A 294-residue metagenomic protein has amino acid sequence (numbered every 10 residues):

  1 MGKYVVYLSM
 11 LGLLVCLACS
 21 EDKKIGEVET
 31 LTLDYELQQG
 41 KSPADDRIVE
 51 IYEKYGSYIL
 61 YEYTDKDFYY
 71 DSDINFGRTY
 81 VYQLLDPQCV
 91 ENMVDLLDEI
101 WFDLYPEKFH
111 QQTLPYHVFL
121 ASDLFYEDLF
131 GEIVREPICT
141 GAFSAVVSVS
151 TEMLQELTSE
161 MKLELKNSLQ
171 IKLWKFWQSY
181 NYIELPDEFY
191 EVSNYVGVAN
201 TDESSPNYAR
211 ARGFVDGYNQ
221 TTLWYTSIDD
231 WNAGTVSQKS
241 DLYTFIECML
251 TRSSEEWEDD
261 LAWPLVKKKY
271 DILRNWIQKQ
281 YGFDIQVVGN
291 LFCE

Functional and structural regions predicted by a protein language model:
M1-V6: Positively charged n-region of N-terminal signal peptides that target proteins for export
M10-L13: Processing junctions and N-termini across compartments
V15-A18: C-terminal motif of bacterial Sec signal peptides marking the signal peptidase cleavage site
S20-K108, R252, D259-E294: Acidic/polar, low-complexity intrinsically disordered N-terminal segments immediately downstream of a Sec signal
P87-Y208: Acidic/His-rich structured neighborhood in mature extracellular/periplasmic domains
N194-E294: Metalloprotease/metallohydrolase-associated module, dominated by Zn2+-dependent proteases
